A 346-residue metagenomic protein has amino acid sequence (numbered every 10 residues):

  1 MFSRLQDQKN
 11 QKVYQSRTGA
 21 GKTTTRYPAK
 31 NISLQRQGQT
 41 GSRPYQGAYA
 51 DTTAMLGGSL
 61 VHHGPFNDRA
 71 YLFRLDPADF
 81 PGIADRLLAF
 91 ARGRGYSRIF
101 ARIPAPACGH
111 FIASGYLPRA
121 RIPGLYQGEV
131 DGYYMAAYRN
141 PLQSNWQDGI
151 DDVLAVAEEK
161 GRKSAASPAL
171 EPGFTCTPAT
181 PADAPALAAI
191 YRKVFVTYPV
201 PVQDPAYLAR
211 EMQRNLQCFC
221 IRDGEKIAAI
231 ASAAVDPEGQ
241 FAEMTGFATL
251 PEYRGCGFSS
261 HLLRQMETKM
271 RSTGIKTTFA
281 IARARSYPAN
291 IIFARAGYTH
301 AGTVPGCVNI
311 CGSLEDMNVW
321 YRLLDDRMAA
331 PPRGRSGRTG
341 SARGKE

Functional and structural regions predicted by a protein language model:
F2-T40, D68-D79, G149-I150, E159-P201 (+4 more regions): Short amphipathic alpha-helix that is part of the acyltransferase structural core
D51-R69, A186-P251: A conserved beta-strand-loop-helix scaffold within acyl/acetyltransferase catalytic domains
D68-F80, F247-G255, A282-R283: A short, internal acetyl-CoA/4′-phosphopantetheine-binding micro-motif in the GNAT/acyltransferase core
A78-A89, T249, G255-S272, R295: Conserved acetyl-CoA-binding loop-helix of GNAT-fold acetyltransferases
A91-I103, M270-A282: Conserved GNAT acetyl-CoA-binding A-motif
S97-G149: Extended, hydrophobic interaction surfaces within ordered domains
F100-C108, A280-N290, C307-I310: Conserved beta-strand-loop-alpha-helix junction that forms the acyl-donor binding cleft
R102, L117-Y133, F279, T299-D316: Conserved catalytic-core motifs of GNAT/GCN5-like acyltransferases
